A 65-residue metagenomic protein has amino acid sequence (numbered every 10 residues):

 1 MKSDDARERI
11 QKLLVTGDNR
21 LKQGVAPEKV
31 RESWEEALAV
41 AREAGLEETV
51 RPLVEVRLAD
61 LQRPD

Functional and structural regions predicted by a protein language model:
M1-E28: N-terminal acidic leader/helix
M1-R7, L46-V56: Acidic, Ser/Thr-rich low-complexity linear motifs
D18-N19, A39, A59-D60: Residue-level recognition of tetratricopeptide repeat
G24, A41-A44, E48: Alpha-helical junction/boundary sensor with strong preference for TPR arrays
R31: Glycine-rich phosphate-binding loop at the start of an alpha helix
E55-D65: Alpha-helical linker/edge segments of TPR/alpha-solenoid repeat scaffolds and analogous pre-/post-domain helices
